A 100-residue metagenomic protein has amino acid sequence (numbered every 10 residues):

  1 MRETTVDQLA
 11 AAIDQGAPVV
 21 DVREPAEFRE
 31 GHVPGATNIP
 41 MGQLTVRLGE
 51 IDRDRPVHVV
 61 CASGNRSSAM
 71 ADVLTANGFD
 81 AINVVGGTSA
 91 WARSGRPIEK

Functional and structural regions predicted by a protein language model:
M1-P18, E24-P56, N65-K100: Rhodanese-like catalytic fold shared by cysteine-dependent sulfurtransferases and DSP/PTP-type phosphatases
V60: Short, surface-exposed ligand- or partner-binding patches at beta-edge/loop junctions that are enriched in aromatics
